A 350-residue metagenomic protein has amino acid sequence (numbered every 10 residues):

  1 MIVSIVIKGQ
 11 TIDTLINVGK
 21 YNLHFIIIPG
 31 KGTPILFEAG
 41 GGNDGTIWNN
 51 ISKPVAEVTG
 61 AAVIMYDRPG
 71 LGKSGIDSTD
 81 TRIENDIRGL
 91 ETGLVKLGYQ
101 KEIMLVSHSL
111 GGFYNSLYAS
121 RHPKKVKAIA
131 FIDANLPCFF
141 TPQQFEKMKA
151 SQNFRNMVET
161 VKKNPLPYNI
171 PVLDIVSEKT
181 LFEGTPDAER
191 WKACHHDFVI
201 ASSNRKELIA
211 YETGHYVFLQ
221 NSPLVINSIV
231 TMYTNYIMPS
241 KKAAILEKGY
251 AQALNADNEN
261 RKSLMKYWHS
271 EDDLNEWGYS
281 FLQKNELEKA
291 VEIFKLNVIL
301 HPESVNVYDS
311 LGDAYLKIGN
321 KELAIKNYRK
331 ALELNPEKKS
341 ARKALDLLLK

Functional and structural regions predicted by a protein language model:
Y21-K73: Conserved HGGG/HGGXW glycine-rich cap/lid loop of the alpha/beta-hydrolase fold
T59, M65-M104: Active-site loop/oxyanion-hole signature of alpha/beta-hydrolase fold enzymes
Q100-C138: Conserved hydrolase catalytic core segment
E271, L287, V305-N306, K339-S340: Helix-start (N-cap) detector for alpha-helical repeat units in TPR-like alpha-solenoids, especially tetratricopeptide
